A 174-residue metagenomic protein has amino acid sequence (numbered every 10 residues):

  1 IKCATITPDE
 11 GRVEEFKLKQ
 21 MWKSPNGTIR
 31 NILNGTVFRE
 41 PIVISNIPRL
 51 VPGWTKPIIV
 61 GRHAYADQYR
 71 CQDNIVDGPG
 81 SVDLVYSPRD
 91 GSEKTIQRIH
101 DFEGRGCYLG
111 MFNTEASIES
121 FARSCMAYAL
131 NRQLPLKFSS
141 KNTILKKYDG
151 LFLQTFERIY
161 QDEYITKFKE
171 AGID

Functional and structural regions predicted by a protein language model:
I1-V85, R89-K94: N-terminal glycine-rich phosphate/adenylate-binding segment common to multiple enzyme folds
L84-D174: Glycine-rich phosphate/diphosphate-binding loop of Rossmann-like nucleotide-binding domains
